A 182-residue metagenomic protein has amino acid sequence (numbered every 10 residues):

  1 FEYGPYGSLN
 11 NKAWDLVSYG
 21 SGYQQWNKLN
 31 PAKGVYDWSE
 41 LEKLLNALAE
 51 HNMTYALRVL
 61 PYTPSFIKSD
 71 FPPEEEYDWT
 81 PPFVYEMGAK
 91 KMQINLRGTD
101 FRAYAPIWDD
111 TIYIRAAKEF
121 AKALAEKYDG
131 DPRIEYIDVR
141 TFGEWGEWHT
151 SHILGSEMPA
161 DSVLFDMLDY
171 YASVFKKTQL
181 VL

Functional and structural regions predicted by a protein language model:
F1-I112: N-terminal substrate-binding region of glycoside hydrolase catalytic domains
F1-S8, K12, L16-S18, A49-M53 (+2 more regions): Catalytic-core regions of glycoside hydrolase
G34-L44, I114-K122, E157-Y170: Well-ordered, non-membrane alpha-helical segments in soluble/globular domains
L45, A49, A125-D129, A172: N-terminal cationic-hydrophobic initiation segments that often serve targeting/anchoring roles
L60, P64-I67, P81, R133-T141 (+1 more regions): Active-site cradle of extracellular carbohydrate-active enzymes
A89-E157: Active-site groove signature of glycoside hydrolases
